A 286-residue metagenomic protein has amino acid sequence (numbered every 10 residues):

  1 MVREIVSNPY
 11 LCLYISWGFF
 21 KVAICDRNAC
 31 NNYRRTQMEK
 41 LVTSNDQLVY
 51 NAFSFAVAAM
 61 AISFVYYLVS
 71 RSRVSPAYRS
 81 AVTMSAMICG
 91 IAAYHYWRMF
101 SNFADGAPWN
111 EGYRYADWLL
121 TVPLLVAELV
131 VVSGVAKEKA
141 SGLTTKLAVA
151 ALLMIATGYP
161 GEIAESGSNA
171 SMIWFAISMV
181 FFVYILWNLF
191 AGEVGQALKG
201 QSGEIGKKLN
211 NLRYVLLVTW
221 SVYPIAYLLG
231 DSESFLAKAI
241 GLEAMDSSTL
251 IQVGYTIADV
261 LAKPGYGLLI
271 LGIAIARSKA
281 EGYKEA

Functional and structural regions predicted by a protein language model:
Y10, Y14-Q37: Short, Lys/Arg-enriched N-terminal segments with co-localized hydrophobic residues within the first ~10-30 amino acids
M38-R114, A127-A286: Polytopic alpha-helical membrane-helix bundles and their juxtamembrane interface segments in multi-pass membrane
